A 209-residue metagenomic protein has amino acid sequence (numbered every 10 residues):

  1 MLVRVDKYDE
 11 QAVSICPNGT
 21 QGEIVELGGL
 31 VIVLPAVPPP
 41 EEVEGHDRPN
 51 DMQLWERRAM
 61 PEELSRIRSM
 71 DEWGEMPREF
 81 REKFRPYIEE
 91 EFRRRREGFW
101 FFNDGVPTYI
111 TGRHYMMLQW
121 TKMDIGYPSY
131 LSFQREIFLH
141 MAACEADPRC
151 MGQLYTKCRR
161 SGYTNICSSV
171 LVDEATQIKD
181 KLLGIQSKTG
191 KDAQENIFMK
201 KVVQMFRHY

Functional and structural regions predicted by a protein language model:
M1-Y209: Phosphate/NTP-binding elements of NTP-utilizing enzymes
